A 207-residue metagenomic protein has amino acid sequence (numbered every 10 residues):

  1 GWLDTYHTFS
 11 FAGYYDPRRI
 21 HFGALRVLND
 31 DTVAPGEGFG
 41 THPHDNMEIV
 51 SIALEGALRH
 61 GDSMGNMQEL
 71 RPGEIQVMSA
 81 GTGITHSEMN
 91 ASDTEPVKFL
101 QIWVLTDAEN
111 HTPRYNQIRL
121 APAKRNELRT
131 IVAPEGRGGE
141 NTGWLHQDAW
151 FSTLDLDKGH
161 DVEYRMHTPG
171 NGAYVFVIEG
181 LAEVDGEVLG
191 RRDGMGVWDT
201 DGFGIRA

Functional and structural regions predicted by a protein language model:
G1-P43, M47-I49, V97-F99, T106 (+1 more regions): A short glycine-rich, His/Asp/Glu-containing loop-to-beta-strand
T32-E37, L54-N66, L70-E74, S79-S92: Short acidic (Asp/Glu) patches
E37-H44, G61-D62, S87-A91, T142-W144 (+3 more regions): Short histidine-centered beta-strand/loop micro-motifs that create catalytic or ligand/metal-coordination sites
D45-G65, P72-I75, K158-H160, Y164-E187 (+1 more regions): Glycine- and acidic-residue-biased ligand/ion/polar-headgroup-sensing regions
S63-M67, A80-N110, G190, W198-A207: Ligand-binding loop in jelly-roll beta-barrel domains
N110-N116: A non-catalytic, helix-rich entry segment at domain boundaries
T130-G139, W144, E183-V184, V188-G204: Short, polar/charged, low-complexity connector loops/linkers at domain or secondary-structure junctions
